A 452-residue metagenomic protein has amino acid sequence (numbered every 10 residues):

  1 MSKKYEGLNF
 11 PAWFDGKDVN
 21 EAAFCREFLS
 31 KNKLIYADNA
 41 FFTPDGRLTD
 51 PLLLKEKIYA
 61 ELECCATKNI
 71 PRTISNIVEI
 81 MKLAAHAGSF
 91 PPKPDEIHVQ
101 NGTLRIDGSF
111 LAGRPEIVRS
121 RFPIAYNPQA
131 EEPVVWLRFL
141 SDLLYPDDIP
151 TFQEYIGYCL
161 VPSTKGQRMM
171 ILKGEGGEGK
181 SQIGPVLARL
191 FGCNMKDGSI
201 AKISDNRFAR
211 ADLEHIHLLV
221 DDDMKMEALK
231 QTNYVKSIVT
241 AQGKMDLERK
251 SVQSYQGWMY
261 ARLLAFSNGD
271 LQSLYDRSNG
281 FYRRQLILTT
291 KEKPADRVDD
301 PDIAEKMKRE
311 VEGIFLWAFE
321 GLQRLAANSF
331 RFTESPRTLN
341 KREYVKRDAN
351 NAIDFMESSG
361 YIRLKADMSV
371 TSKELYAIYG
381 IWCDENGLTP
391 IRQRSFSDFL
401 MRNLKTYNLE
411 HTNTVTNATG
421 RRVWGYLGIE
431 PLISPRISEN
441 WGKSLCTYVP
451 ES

Functional and structural regions predicted by a protein language model:
M1-I124, W258, I391: Intein modules and their embedded homing endonuclease domains
M1-K33, F42, R47-L48, P128-D142 (+3 more regions): Replication-associated primase and helicase/ATPase modules
L29-R47, L52-L54, F90, T103-H217 (+7 more regions): P-loop NTPase catalytic core of nucleic-acid-dependent motor ATPases
P71, S75, F191-C193, G198-R207 (+7 more regions): Positively charged interface segments
V134-Y145, Q153, K165-I171, H217-D221 (+4 more regions): Glycine- and acidic
A209-V252: Conserved nucleotide-sensing/catalytic segment adjacent to the nucleotide-binding pocket in NTP-handling enzymes
H215-L218, M259-L263: Loop/turn-to-beta-strand initiation segments
R324-A366, K443: Conserved alpha/beta core segments of nucleic-acid transaction machinery
